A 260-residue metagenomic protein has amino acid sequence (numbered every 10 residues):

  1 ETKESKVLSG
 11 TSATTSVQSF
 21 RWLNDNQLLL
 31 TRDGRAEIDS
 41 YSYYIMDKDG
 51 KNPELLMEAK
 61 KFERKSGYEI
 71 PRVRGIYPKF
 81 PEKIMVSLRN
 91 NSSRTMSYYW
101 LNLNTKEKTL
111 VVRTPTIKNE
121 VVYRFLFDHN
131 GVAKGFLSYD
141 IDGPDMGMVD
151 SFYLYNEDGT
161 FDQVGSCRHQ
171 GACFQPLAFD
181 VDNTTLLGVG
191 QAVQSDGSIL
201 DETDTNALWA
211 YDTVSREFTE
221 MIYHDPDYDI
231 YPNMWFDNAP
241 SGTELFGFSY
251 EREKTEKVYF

Functional and structural regions predicted by a protein language model:
E1-R21: N-terminal cofactor/phosphate-binding cores enriched in small/glycine residues, especially glycine-rich loops such as
E4, A13-T15, Q27, D33-F260: Peripheral, non-catalytic segments that deliver or gate enzyme domains
